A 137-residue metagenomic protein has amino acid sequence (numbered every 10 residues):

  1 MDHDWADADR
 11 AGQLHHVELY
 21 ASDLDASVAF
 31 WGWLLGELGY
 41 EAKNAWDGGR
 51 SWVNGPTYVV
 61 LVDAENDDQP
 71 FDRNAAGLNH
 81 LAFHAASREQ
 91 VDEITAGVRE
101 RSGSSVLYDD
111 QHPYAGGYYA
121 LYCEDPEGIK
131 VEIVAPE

Functional and structural regions predicted by a protein language model:
D4-A8, N54-A86, Q90-R99: Long, continuous compositionally biased terminal/linker segments
D7-R10, K43, N74, Y114: Generic structural signal for beta-strand residues in well-ordered domains
A11, E18-D63: Core segments of cupin and vicinal oxygen chelate
Q13-V17, G77-L81, Y119: Short amphipathic alpha-helical segments
A21-S27, A82-E127: Vicinal oxygen chelate
